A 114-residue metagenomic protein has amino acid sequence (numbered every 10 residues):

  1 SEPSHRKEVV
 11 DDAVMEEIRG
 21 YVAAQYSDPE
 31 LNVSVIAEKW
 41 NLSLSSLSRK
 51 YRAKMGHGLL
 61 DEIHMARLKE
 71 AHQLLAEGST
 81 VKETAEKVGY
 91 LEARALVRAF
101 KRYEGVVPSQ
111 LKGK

Functional and structural regions predicted by a protein language model:
S1-E17, W40, A53-M65: Short, Lys/Arg-enriched, Trp-marked, Pro/Gly-tolerant hinge/linker segments that flank
S1-H5, E17-L31, Y51-M55, H72-T80 (+2 more regions): Basic, amphipathic alpha-helical hairpins
S34-E62, E86-V107: Basic/polar phosphate-binding segments, predominantly the helix-turn-helix DNA-binding elements of transcriptional
A53-L91, G113-K114: Terminal helix-turn-helix DNA-binding modules in bacterial transcription factors
